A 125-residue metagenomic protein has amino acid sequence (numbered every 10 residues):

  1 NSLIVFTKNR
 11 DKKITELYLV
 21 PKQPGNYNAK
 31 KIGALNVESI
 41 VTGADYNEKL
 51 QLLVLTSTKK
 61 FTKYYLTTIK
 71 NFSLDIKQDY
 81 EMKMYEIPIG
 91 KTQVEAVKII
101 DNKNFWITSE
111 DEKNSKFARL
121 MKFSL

Functional and structural regions predicted by a protein language model:
N1-L125: Sequence/structural signature of beta-propeller domains
